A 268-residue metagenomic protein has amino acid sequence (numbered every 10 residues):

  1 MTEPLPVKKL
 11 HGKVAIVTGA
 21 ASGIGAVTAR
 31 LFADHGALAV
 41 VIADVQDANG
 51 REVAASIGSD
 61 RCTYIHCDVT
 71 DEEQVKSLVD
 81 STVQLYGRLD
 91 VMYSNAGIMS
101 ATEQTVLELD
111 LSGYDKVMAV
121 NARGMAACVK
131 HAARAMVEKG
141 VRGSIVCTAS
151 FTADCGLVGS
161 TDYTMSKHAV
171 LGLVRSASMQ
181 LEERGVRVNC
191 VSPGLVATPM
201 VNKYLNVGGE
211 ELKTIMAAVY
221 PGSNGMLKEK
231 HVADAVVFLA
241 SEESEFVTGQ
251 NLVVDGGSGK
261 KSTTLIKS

Functional and structural regions predicted by a protein language model:
T2-P6, M99, E103, C155 (+2 more regions): Short C-terminal tail/terminal secondary-structure segment of NAD(P)H-dependent dehydrogenase/reductase domains
V7-V40: Canonical Rossmann dinucleotide-binding motif of NAD(H)/NADP(H)-dependent dehydrogenases/reductases, specifically
E103-V106, D110-D115, M216: Substrate-binding pocket helix/loop in short-chain dehydrogenase/reductase
V129, S166, V174: Active-site helix of classical SDR
R134, M179-E183, E245: Alpha-helical segment proximal to the catalytic Tyr-Lys
S150: Residue(s) in the substrate-gating loop at a strand-loop-helix junction that position the organic substrate next
C190, E210-V247, L252-G256: C-terminal helical subdomain
